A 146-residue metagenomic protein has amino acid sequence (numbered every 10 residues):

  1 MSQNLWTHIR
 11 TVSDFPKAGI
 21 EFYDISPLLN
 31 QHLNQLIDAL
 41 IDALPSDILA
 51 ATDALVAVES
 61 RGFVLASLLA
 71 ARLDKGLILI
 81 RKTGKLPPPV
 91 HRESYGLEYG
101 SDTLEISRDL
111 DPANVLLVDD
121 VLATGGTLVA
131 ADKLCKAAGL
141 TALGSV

Functional and structural regions predicted by a protein language model:
M1-V146: PRPP-associated nucleotide enzymes
